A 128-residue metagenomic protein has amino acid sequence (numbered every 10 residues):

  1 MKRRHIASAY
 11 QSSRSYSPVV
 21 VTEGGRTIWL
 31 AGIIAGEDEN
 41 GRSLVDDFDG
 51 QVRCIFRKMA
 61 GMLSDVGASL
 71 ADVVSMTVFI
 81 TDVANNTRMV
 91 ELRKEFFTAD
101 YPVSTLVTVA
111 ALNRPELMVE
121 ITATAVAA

Functional and structural regions predicted by a protein language model:
M1-V74, I80-A128: N-terminal presequence-like segments and the immediate start of the first folded domain
